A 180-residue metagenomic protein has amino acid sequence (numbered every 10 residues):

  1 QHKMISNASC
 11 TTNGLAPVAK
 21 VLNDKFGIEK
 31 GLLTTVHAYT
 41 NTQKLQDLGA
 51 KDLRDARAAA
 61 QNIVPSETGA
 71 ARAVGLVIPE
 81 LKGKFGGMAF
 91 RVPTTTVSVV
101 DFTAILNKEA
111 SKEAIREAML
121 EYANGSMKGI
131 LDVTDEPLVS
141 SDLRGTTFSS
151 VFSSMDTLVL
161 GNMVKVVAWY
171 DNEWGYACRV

Functional and structural regions predicted by a protein language model:
Q1-M4: Rossmann-fold NAD(P)-binding glycine/threonine-rich loop
A8, T34-T35, W169: Short beta-strand segments
S9-F26: Alpha-helical support elements that line or immediately flank enzyme active sites and cofactor-binding pockets
C10, S66, N107, D171-N172: Structured loop/turn residues at secondary-structure junctions
N13, E109-A110, W174-G175: A generic structural signal for alpha-helix starts
N13-P17, A73, C178-R179: Short amphipathic alpha-helical face segments that pack within enzyme cores and frequently flank/anchor catalytic
G27-V164: C-terminal substrate-binding/catalytic lobe of Rossmann-fold NAD(P)-dependent oxidoreductases
R91-T95, W169-Y176: Glycine-rich phosphate/pyrophosphate-binding beta-alpha loops
